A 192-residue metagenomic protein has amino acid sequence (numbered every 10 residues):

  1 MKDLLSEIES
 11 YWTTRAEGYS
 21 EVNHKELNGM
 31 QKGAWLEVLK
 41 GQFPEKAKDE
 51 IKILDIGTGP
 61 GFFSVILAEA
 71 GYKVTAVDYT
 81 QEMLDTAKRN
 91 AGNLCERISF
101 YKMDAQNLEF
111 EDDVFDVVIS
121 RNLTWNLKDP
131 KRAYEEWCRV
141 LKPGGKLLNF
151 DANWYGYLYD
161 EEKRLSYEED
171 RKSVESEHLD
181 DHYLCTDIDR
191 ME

Functional and structural regions predicted by a protein language model:
M1-K48, F62-I66, T86: Conserved class I S-adenosyl-L-methionine
E50-K52: Nucleotide donor/acceptor-binding cores
L54-N107: Class I SAM-dependent methyltransferase SAM/SAH-binding core
Q106-V117: A short acidic, Gly/Pro-enriched loop at the edge of an enzyme's catalytic core that lines a small-molecule cofactor
V117-P130: A short SAM/SAH-binding and catalytic strip from SAM-dependent methyltransferases
K131-P143: A short glycine-rich, Lys/Arg-flanked "PGG" loop and its adjoining helix->strand segment in the class I
K146-D180: Conserved class I S-adenosyl-L-methionine
M191-E192: Short alpha-helix
